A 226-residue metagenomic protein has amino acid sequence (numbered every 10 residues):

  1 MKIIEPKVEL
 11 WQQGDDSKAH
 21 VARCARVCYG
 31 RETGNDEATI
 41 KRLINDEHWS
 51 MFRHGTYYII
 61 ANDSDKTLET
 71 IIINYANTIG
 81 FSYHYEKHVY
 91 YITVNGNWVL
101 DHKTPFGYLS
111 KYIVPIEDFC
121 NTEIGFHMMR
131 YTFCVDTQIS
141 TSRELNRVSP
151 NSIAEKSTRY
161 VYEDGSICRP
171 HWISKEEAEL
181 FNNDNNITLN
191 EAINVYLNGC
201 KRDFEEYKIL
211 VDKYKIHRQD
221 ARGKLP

Functional and structural regions predicted by a protein language model:
M1-P226: Family-specific signature for flavin-dependent thymidylate synthase
